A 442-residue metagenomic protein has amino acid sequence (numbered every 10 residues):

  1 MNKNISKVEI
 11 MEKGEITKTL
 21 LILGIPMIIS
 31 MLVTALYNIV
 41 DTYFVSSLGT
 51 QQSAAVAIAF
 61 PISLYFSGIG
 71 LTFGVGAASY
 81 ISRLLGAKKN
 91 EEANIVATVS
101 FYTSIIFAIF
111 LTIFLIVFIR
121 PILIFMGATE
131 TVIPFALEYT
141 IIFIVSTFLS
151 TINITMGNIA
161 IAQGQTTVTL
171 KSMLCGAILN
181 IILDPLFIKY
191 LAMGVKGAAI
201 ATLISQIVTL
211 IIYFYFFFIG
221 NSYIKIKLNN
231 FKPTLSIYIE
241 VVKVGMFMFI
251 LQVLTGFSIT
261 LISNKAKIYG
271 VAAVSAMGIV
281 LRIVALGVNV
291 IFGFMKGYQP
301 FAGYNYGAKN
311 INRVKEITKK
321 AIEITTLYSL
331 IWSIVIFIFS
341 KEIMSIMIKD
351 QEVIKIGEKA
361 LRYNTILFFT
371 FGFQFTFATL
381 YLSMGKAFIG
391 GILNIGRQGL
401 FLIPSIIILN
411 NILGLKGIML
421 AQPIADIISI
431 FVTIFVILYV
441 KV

Functional and structural regions predicted by a protein language model:
M1-G24, I81-S146, A192-M246, A302-L367 (+1 more regions): Short alpha-helical transmembrane segments in multi-pass integral membrane proteins
M11-Y43, S47-L48, L64-G76, Y80 (+6 more regions): N-terminal transmembrane alpha-helices
I22-D41, I142, G176, S205-T209 (+4 more regions): Transmembrane helical elements of multi-pass membrane transporters/channels
L32, L36-A54, L123-E130, L186-M193 (+4 more regions): Helix-terminus/linker motif at the lipid-water interface of multi-pass membrane proteins
V33, Y37, F66, G70 (+15 more regions): Residue-level hotspots within pore-lining transmembrane alpha-helices of multi-pass secondary transporters
S53-I113, S150-T169, A276-I338, F371-L393: Small-residue-rich hydrophobic transmembrane alpha-helices
G74, F143-I161, T169-N180, A198-I211 (+4 more regions): Short runs within selected transmembrane alpha-helices of multi-pass transporters and secretion channels
L115, N158, D184, I188 (+7 more regions): Structural signal for membrane-spanning alpha-helices in multi-pass inner-membrane proteins, emphasizing helix cores
